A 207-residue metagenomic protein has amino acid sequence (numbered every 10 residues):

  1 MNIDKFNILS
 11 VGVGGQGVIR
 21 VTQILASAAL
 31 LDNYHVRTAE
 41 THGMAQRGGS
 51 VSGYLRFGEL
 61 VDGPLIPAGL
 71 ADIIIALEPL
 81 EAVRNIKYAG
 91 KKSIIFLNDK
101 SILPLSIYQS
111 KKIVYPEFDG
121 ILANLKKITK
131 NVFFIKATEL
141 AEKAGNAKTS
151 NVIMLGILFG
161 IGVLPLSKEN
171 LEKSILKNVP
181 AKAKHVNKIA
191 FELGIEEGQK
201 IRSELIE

Functional and structural regions predicted by a protein language model:
M1-E207: Active-site cofactor/cluster-binding pocket
